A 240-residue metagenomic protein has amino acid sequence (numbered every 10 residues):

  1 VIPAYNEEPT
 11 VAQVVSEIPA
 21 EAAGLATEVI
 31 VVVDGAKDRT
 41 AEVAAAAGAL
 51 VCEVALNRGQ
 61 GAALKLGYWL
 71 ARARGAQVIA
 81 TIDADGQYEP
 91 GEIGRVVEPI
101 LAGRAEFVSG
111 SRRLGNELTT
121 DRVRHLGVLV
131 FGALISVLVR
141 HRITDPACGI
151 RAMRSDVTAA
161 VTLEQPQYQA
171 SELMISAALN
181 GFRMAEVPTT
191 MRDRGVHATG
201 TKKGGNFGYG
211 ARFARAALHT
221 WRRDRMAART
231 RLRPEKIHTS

Functional and structural regions predicted by a protein language model:
V1-P3, I30-V31, E53: Short hydrophobic beta-strand elements that form part of the catalytic alpha/beta core underpinning NDP-sugar/donor
E7-A22: Short, well-formed alpha-helical segments that are part of the catalytic scaffolds of diverse glycosyltransferases
E7-T10, A36, E89: Donor nucleotide-sugar binding loop of glycosyltransferases
P19-I30, R39, A49: Short loop->beta transition adjacent to catalytic acidic/histidine clusters or analogous donor-positioning motifs
V33-A41, G86: A conserved acidic beta->alpha catalytic loop
V54-A73, V78, P90-Q167, D193-A216 (+1 more regions): Acceptor/aglycone-binding surface of glycosyltransferases and processive sugar-polymer synthases
R142, E164-Q165, I175-R192: Catalytic donor-sugar/metal-binding loop of nucleotide-sugar-dependent glycosyltransferases
